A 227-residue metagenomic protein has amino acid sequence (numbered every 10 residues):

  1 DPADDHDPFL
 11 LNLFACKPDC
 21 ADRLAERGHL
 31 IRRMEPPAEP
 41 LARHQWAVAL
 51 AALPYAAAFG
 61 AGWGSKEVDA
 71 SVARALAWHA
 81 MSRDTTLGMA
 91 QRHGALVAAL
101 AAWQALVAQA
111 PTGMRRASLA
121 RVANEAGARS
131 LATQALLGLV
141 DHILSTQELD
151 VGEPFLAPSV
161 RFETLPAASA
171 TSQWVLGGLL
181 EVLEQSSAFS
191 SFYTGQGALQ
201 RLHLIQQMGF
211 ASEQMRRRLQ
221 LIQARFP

Functional and structural regions predicted by a protein language model:
D1-P227: Rossmann-like AdoMet/SAM-dependent catalytic core
